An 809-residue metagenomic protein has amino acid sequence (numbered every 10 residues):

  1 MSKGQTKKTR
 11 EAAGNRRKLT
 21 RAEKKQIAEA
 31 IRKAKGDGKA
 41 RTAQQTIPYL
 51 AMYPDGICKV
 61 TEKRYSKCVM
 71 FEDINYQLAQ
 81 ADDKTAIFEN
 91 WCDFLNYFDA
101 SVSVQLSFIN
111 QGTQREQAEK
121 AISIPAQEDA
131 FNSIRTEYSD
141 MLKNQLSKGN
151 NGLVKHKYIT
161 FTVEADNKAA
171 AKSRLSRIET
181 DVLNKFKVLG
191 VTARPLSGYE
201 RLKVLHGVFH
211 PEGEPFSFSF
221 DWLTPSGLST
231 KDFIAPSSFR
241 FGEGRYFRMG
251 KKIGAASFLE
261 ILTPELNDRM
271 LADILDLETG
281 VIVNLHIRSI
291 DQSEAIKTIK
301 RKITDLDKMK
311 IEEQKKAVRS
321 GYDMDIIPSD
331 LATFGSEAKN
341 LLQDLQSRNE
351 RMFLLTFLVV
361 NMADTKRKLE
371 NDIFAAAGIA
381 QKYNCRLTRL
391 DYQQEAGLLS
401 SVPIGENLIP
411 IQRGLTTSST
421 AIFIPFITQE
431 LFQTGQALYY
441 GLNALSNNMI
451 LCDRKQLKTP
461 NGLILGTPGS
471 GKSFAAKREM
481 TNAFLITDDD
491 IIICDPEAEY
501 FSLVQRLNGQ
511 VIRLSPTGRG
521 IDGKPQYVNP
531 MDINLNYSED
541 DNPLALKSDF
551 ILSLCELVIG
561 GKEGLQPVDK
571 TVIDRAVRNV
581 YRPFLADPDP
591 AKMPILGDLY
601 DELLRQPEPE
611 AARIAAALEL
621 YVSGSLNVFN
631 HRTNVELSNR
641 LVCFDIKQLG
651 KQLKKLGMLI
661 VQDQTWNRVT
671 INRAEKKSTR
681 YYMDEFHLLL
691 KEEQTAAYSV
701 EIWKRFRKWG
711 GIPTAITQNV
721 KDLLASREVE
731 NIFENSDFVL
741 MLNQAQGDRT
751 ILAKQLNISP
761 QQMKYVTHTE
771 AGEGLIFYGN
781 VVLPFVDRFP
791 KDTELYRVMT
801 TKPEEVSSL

Functional and structural regions predicted by a protein language model:
S2-F426: Extended, folded cores of ATP/NTP-driven motor/assembly subunits in large transport and secretion machines
I74, A81-A100, Q111, D273-L275 (+10 more regions): P-loop NTPase motor domains
I464: Hydrophobic anchor at the beta1->P-loop junction of P-loop NTPases
K472: Conserved lysine of the Walker
A475: Hydrophobic positions on the alpha1 helix immediately C-terminal to the Walker A/P-loop
N482-I492, L507: Post-Walker A helix-loop "phosphate-sensing" segment adjacent to the P-loop in P-loop NTPases
R513-G518, F738-G747: Conserved AAA+ ATPase "SRH/arginine-finger" region at the nucleotide-binding site
L756-L809: Conserved P-loop NTPase
